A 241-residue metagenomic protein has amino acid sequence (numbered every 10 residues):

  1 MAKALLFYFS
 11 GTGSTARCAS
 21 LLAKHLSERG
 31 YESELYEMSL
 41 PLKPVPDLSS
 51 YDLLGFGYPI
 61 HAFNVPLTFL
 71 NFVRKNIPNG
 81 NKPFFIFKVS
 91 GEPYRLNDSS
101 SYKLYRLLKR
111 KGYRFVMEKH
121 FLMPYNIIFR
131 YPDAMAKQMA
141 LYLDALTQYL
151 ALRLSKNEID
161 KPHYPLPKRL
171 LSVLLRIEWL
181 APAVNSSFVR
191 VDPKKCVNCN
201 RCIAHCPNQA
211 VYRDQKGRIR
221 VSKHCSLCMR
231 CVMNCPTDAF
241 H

Functional and structural regions predicted by a protein language model:
A2-A4, S14-R17, A23-S39, D47-Y58 (+1 more regions): FMN-binding flavodoxin-like domain, especially the glycine-rich phosphate-binding loop
L6-F9: Local sequence-structure signature of Cys/Sec-based thiol-disulfide redox active-site neighborhoods
K43: Phosphate/pyrophosphate-binding loops at sites that engage ATP/ADP/AMP, CoA/4′-phosphopantetheine, polyphosphate
P132-M135, K216, R220-S222: Short helix/strand-bridging catalytic loops that position acidic/His residues to coordinate divalent metals and engage
R169-N198, A204: A mid-sequence, solvent-exposed acidic-amphipathic segment
V191, V197, R201-R220, R230-H241: Iron-sulfur cluster-binding cysteine motifs and their immediate structural context in ferredoxin-like electron-transfer
